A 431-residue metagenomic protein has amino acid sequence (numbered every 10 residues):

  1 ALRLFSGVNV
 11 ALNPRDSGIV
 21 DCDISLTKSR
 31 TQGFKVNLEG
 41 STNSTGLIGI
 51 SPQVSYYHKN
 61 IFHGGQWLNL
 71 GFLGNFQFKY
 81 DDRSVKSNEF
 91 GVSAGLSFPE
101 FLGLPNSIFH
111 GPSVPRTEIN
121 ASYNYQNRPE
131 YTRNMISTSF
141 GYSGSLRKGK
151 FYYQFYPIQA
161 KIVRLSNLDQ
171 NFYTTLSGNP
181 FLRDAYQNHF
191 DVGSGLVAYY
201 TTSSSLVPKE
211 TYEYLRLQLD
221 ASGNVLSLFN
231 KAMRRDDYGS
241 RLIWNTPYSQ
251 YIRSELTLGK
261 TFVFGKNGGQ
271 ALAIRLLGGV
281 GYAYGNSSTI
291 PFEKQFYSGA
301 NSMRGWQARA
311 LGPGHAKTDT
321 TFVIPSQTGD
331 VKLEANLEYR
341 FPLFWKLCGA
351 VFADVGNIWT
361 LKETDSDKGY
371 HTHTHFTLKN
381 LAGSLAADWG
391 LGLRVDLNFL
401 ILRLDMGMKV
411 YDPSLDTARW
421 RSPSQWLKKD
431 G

Functional and structural regions predicted by a protein language model:
A1-R216, R304-G305, L311, A316 (+3 more regions): Gram-negative/organellar outer-membrane beta-barrel architecture
S29-G33, L226, F344: Short, cysteine-centered beta-strand-loop-beta hairpins and adjacent loop/turn segments enriched in charged/polar
E39-G46, Y57, Q154-F341, V351-K379: C-terminal outer-membrane beta-barrel translocator/porin domains of Gram-negative envelope proteins and their
N336-E338, A386-R394: Short glycine-rich, acidic/polar surface loops and turns
L347-F352, I401-G407: Conserved active-site loop/cleft motifs that coordinate metal ions or position small ligands
D354-G356, R394, K409-P413: Flexible, small/polar- and glycine-enriched "cap/hinge" segments at structural transition points
G392-L402: Metal-dependent nuclease catalytic cores in nucleic-acid-processing enzymes, especially RNase H-like/related
